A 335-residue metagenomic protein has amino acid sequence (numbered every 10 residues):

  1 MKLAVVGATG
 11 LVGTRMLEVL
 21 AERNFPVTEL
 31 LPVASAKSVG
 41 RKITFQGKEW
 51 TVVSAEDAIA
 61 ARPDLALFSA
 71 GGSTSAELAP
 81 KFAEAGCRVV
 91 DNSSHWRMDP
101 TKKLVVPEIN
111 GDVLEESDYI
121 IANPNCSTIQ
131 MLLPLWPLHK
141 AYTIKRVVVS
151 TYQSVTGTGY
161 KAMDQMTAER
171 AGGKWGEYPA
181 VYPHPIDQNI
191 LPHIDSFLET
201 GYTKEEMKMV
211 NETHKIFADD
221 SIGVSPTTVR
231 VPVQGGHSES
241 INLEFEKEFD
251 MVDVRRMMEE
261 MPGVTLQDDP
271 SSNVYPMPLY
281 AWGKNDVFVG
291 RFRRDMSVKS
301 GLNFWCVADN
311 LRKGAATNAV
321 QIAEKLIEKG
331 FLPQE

Functional and structural regions predicted by a protein language model:
M1-I186, S221-G223, R256, V287-F288 (+4 more regions): N-terminal Rossmann-like NAD(P) cofactor-binding subdomain of oxidoreductases, focused on the glycine-rich
A66, V155-E335: Charged docking surfaces used in two-component/phosphorelay signaling
